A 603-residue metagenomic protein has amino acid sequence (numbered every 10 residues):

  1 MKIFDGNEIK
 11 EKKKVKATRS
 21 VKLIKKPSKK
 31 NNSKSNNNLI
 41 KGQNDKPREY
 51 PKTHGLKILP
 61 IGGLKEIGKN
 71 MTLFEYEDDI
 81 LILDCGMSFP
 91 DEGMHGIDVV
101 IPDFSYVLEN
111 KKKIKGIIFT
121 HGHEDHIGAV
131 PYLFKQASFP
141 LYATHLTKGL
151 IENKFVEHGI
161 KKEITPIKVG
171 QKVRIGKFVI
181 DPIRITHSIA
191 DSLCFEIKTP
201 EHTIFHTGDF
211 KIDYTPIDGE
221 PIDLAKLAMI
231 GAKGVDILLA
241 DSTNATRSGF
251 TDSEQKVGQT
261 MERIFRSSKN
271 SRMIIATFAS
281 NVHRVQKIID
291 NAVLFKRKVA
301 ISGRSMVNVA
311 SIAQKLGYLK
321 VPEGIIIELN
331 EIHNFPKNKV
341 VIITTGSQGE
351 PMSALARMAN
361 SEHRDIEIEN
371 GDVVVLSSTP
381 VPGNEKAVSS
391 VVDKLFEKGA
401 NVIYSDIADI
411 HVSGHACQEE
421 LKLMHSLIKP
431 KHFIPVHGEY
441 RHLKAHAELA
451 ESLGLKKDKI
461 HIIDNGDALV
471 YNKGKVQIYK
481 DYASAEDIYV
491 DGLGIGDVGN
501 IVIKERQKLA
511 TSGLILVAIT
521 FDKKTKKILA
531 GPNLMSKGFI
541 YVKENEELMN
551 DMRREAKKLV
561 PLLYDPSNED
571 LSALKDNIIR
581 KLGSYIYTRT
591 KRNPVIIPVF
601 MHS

Functional and structural regions predicted by a protein language model:
M1-P47: Intrinsically disordered, low-complexity RNA-associated tracts
K34-I118, H123-N334, S353-E367, K386-S390: His/Asp/Glu-rich metal-coordinating catalytic cores of metallo-dependent phosphodiesterases/hydrolases acting on
H54, Y541, L571, K575: RNA-binding accessory domains that recognize and position tRNA/RNA substrates
F155, A450, I586: Conserved hydrophobic residues forming the short capping helix/wall of the S-adenosyl-L-methionine
K168, D464, R592-I596: Short Gly/Ser/Thr- and Asp/Glu-enriched loop/turn motifs at secondary-structure junctions
K177, S192-C194, K339, S512-L516 (+1 more regions): Broad gene-expression machinery/nucleic-acid interaction feature
R247-S377, V381-L548, R553-S567, R580: Hard-cation-handling environments
S567-S603: C-terminal tails and terminal domains of large nucleic-acid-associated and other macromolecular-machine proteins
